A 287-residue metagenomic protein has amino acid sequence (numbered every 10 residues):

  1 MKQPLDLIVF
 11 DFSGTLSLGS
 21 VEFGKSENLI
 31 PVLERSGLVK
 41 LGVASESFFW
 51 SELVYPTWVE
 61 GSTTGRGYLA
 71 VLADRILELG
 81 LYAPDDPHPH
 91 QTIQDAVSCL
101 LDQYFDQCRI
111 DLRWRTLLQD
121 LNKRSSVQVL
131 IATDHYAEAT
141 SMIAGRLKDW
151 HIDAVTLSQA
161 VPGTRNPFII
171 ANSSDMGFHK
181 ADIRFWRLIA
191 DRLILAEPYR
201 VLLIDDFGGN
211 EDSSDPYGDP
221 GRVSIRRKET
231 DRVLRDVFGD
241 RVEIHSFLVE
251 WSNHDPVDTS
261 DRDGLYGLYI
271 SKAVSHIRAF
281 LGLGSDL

Functional and structural regions predicted by a protein language model:
M1-F10, R115, Y136-A137, M142-L287: Asp-based, Mg2+/Mn2+-dependent phosphohydrolase catalytic module
M1-Y55: Active-site neighborhood of HAD-like aspartate-dependent phosphohydrolases
D11-F12, S17, L130-A132, I204: Short hydrophobic segments within beta-strands
G24, F105-D111, G177-K180: Acidic-and-aromatic substrate-binding clefts and catalytic sites of carbohydrate-active enzymes
K25-L33, L53-V54, A96-Y104, L118 (+2 more regions): Hydrophobic alpha-helical core bundles mediating ligand binding, dimerization, or RNAP-core interactions
P31-G37, T116-V127, V233-V237: A short, Lys/Arg-enriched amphipathic alpha-helix followed by its capping loop at the start of a domain
E52-D102: A metal-dependent, Asp-based hydrolase signature
R66, A70, H90, S98-I131 (+2 more regions): Short, acidic loop-to-helix structural element flanking the phosphoryl-transfer center in phosphate-processing enzymes
